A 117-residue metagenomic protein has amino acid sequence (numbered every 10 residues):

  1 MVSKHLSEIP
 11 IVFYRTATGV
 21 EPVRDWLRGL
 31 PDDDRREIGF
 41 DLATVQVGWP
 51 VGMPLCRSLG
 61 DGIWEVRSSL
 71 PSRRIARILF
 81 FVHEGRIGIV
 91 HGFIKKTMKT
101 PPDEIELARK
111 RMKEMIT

Functional and structural regions predicted by a protein language model:
M1-I75, E84-I87, I94-T117: Basic, Lys/Arg-enriched alpha-helical interface segments
